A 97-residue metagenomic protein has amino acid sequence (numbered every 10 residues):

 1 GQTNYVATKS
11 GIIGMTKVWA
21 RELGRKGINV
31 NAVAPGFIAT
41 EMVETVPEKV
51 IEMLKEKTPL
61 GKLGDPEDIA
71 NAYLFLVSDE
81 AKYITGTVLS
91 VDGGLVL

Functional and structural regions predicted by a protein language model:
G1-N4, V18: Conserved catalytic loop/helix region of short-chain dehydrogenase/reductase
Q2, M42, D68-N71: Residue-level recognition of oxygen-bearing side chains
T8, T16: Active-site helix of classical SDR
I13, V30, A34-T45: Short, flexible catalytic-loop segment of classical short-chain dehydrogenase/reductase
R21-R25, K82: Alpha-helical segment proximal to the catalytic Tyr-Lys
R25-I28, T87: Active-site loop of short-chain dehydrogenase/reductase
A32, K55-E80, I84, V91-G93: C-terminal helical subdomain
E44-T58: A short C-terminal helix-loop "cap" of Rossmann-like NAD(P)-dependent dehydrogenase/epimerase domains
